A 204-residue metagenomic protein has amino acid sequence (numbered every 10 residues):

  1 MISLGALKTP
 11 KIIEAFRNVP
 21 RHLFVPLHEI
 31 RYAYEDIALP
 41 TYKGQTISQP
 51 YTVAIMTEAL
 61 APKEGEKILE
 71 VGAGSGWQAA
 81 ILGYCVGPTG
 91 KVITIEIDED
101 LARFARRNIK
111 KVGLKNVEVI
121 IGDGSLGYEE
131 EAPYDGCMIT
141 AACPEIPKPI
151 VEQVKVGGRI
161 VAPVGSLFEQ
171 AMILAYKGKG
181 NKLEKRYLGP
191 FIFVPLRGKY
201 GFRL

Functional and structural regions predicted by a protein language model:
M1-H28: N-terminal auxiliary segments of SAM/dcSAM-dependent transferases
I2-S3, A33-D36, I47-E66: Conserved alpha-helix/loop element of class I SAM-dependent methyltransferases that forms part of the SAM/SAH-binding
R21-F24, R159, F193: Generic structural signal for secondary-structure transition and capping sites
P40-T46: Class I SAM-dependent methyltransferase Rossmann-like catalytic core, especially the SAM/SAH-binding loop
A61-E184: Conserved nucleotide-cofactor-binding alpha/beta core module
K182-L204: Class I S-adenosyl-L-methionine
